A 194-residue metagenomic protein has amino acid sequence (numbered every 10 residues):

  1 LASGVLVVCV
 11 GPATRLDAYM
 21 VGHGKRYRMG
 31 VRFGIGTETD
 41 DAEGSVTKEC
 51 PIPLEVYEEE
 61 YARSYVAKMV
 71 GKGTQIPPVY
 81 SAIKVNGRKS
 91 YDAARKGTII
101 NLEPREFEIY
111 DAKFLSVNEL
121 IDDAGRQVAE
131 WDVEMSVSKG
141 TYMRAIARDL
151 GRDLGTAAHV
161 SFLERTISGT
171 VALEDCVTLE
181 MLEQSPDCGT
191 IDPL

Functional and structural regions predicted by a protein language model:
L1-L194: Catalytic/RNA-binding core of pseudouridine synthases
